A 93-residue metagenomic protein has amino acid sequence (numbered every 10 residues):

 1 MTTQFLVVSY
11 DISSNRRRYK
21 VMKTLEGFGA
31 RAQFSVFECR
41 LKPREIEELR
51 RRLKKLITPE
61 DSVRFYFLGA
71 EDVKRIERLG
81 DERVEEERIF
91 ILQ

Functional and structural regions predicted by a protein language model:
M1-A32, V36, R40-E45: Extended, hydrophobic alpha-helical segments
S13-S14, I46, K74, V84: General helical secondary-structure elements
R17-K23, E47, Y66-G69, Q93: Short low-complexity stretches enriched in small and charged residues
L25-F28, L53-L56, G80: Alpha-helix boundary/capping residues
F34, E38-S62: Short, intrinsically disordered low-complexity segments
L56-Q93: C-terminal structural segments of small proteins and small subunits
